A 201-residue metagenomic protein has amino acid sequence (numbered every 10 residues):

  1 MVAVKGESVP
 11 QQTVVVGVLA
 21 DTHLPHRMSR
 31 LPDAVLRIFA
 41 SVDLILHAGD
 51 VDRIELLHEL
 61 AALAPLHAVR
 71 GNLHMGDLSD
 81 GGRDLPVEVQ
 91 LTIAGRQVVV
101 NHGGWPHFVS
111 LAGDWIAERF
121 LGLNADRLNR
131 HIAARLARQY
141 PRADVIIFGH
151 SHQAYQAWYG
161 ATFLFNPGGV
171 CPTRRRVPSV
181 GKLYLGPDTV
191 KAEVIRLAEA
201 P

Functional and structural regions predicted by a protein language model:
V2-T13, L19, M28, Q90-A94 (+2 more regions): Binuclear metal-dependent phosphoesterase catalytic core
A3-V9, V16-D33, R37-A40, V51-I147 (+1 more regions): Conserved catalytic scaffold of divalent metal-dependent phosphoesterases
I45-V51: Active-site rim/loop-helix segments in enzyme catalytic domains that contact anionic ligands
